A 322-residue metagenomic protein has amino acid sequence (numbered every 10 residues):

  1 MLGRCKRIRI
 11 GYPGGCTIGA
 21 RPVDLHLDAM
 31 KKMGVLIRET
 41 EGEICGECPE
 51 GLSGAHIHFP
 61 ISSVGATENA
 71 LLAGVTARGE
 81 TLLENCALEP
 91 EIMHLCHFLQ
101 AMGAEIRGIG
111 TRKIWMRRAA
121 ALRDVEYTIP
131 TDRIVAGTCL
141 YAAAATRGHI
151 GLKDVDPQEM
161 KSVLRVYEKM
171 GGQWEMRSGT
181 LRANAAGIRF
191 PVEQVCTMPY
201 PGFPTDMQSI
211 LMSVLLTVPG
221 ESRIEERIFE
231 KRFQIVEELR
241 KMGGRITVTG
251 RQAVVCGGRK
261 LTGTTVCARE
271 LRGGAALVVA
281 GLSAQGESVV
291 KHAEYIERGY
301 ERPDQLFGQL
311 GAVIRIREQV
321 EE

Functional and structural regions predicted by a protein language model:
M1-E322: Structural preference for solvent-exposed beta-strand-turn elements and adjacent flexible terminal/loop segments within
